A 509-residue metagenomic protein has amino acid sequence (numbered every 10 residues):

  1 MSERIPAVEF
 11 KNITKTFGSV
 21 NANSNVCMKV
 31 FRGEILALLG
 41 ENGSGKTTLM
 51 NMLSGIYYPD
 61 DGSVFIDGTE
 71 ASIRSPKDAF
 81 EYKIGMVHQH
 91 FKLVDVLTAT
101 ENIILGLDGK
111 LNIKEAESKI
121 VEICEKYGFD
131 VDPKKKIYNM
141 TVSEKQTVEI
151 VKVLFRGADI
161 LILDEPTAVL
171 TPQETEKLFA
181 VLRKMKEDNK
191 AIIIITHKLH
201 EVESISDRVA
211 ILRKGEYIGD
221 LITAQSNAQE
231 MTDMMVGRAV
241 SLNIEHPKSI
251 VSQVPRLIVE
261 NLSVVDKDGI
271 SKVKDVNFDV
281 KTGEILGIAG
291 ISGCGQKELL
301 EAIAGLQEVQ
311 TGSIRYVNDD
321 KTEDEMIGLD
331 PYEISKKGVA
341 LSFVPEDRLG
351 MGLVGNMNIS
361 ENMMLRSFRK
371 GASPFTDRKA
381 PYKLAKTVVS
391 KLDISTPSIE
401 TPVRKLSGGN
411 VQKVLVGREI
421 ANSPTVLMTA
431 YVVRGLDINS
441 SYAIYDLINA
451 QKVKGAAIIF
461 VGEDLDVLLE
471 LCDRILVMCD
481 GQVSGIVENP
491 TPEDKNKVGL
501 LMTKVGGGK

Functional and structural regions predicted by a protein language model:
S2-K509: Glycine-rich phosphate-binding loops of nucleotide-dependent enzymes
